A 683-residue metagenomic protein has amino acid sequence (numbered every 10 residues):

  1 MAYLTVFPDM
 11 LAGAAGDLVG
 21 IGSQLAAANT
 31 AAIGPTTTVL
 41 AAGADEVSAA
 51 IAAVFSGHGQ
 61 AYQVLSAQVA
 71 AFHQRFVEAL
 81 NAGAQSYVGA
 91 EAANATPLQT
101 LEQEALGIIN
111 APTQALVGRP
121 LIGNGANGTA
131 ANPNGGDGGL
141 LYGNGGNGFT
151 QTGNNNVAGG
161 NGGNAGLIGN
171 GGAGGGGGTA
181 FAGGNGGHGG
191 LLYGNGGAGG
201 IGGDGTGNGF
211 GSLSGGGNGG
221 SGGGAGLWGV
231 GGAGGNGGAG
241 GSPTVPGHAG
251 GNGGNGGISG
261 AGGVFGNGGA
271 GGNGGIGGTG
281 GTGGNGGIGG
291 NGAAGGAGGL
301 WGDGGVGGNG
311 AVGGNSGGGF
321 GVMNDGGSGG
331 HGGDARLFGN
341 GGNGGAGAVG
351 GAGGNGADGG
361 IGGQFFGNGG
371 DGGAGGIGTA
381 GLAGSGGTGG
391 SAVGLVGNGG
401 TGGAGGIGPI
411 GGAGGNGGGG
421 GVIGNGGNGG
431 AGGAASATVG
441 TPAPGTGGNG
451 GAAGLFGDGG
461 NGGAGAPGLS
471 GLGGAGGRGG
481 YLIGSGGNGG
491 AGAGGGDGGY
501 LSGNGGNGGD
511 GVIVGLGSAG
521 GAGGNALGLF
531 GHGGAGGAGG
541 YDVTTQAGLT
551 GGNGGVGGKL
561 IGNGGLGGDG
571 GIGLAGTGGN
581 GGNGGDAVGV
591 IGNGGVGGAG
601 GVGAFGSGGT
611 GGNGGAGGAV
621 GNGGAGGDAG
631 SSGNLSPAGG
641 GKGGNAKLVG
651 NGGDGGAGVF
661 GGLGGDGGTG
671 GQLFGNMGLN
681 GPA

Functional and structural regions predicted by a protein language model:
M1-A683: A glycine-centric feature that highlights glycine-enriched low-complexity/repetitive segments and conserved glycine
